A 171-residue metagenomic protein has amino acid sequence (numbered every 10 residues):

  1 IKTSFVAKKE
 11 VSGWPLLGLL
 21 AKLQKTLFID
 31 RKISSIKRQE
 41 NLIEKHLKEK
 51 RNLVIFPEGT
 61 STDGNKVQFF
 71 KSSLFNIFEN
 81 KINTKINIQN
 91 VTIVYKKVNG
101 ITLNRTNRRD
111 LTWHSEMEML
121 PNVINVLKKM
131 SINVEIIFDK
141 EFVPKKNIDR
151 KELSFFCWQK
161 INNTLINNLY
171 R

Functional and structural regions predicted by a protein language model:
I1-S34: Catalytic core of membrane glycerolipid acyltransferases/transacylases, capturing the structured, soluble-facing
T3, R51-P57, I86: Generic beta-sheet signal
V11, L27, T60-D63, V143-P144: Short histidine/acidic/glycine/proline-rich micro-motifs that form metal- and phosphate-coordinating active-site loops
P15-L19, G64-I148: A cross-family acyltransferase "interaction/gating" segment
T26-D30, S34-L47, N52: A membrane-cytosol interface segment of integral membrane proteins
I43-L47, R51-L53, G59-F70, I77: Soluble extracytoplasmic domains of inner/organellar membrane proteins
K140-V143, N147, E152-S154, Q159-R171: Membrane-proximal, solvent-exposed terminal domains/tails of membrane-associated proteins
